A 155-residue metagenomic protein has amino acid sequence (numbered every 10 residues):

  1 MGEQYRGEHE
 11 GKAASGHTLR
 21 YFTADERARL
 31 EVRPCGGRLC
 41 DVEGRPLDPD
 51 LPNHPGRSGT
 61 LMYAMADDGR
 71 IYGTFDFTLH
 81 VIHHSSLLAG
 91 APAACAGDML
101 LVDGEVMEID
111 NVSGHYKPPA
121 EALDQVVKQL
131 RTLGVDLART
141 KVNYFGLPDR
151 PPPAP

Functional and structural regions predicted by a protein language model:
M1-P155: Eukaryotic phosphoinositide-binding membrane-targeting regions
